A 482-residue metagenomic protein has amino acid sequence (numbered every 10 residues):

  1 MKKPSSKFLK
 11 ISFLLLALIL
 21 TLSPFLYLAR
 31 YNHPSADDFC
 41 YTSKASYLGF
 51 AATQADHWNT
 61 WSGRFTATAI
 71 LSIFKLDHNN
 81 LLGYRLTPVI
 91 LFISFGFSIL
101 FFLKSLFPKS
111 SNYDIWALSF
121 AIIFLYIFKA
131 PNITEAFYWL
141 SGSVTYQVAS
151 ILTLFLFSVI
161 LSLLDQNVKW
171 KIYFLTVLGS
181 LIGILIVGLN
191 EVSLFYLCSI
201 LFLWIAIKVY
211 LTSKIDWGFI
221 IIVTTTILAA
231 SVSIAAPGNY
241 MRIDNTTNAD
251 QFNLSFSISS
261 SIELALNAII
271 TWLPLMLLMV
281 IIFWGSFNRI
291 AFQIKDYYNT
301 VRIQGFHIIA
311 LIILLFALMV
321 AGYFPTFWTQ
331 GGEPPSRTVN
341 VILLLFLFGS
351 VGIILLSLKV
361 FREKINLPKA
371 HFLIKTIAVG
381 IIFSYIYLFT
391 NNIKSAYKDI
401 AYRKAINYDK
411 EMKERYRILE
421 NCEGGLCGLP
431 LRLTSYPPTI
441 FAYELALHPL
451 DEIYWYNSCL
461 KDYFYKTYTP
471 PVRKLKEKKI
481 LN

Functional and structural regions predicted by a protein language model:
M1-S6, N167-W170, I290-F306, E363-H371: Membrane-interfacial, low-structure loops and terminal tails that flank and connect transmembrane helices in multi-pass
S5-W61, T66, K75-W116, I215 (+1 more regions): Intrinsically disordered, polar/acidic, low-complexity terminal segments
K10-P24, A117-F124, L178-L181, I221-L228: Alpha-helical transmembrane segments
L26-L76, N80-P88, L140, I184 (+1 more regions): Transmembrane catalytic cores of multi-pass membrane glycosyltransferases and polysaccharide-assembly enzymes
D37, Y113-L161, V320-L355: Membrane-interface micro-motifs in multi-pass membrane enzymes
L86-I93, F124, V144, L185 (+2 more regions): Hydrophobic alpha-helical transmembrane segments of multi-pass membrane proteins
F95-L103, L152-L164, C198-A206, L278 (+2 more regions): Transmembrane alpha-helical segments
S162-L185, K214, I220-I221: Short hydrophobic alpha-helices at membrane interfaces in multi-pass membrane enzymes
